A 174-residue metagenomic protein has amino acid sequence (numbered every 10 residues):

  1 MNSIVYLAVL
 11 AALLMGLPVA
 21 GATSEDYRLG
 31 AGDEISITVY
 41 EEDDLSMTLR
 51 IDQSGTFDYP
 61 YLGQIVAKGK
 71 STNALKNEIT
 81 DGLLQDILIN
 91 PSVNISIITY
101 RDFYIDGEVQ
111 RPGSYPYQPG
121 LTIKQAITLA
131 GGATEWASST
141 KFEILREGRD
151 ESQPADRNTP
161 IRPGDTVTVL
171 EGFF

Functional and structural regions predicted by a protein language model:
N2, A20-F174: Ser/Thr/Pro/Gly-biased, low-complexity, turn-/loop-rich segments that often occur immediately after N-terminal
Y6-G16: Bacterial N-terminal signal peptides
